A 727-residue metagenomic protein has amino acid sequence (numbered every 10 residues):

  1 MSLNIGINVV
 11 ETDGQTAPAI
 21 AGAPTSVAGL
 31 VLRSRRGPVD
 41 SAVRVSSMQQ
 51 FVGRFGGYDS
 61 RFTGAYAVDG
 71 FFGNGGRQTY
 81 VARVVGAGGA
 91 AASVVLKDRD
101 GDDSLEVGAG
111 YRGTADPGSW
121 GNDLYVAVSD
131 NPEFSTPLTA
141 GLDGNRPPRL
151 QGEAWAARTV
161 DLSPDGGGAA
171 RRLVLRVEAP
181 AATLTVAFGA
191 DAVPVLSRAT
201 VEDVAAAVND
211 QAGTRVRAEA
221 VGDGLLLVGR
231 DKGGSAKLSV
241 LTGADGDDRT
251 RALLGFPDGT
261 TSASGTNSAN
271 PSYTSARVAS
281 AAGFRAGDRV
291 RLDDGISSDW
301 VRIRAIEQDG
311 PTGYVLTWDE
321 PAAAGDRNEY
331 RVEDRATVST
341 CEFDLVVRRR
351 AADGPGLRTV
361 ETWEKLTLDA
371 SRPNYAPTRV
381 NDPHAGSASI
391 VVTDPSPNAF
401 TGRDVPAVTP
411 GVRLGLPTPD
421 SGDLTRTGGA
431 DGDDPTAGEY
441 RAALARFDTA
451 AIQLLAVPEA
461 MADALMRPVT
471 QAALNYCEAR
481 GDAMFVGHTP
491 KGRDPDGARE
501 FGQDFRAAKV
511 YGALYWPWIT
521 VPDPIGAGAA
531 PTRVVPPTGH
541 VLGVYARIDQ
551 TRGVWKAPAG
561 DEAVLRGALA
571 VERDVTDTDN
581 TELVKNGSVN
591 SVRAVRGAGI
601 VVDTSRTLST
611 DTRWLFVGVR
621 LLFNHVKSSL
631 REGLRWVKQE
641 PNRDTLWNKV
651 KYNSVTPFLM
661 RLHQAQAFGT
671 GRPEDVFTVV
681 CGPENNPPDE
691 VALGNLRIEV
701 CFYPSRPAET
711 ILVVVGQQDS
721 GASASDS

Functional and structural regions predicted by a protein language model:
M1-V95, R99, G110-Y111, N209 (+4 more regions): Structured, hydrophobic secondary-structure cores that serve as assembly/anchoring elements
A28-G29, V43-V45, A82-A206, S235-R277 (+2 more regions): Threonine/glycine-rich low-complexity segments that form extended coil/beta-edge repetitive scaffolds
G118-S119, V221-G265, A322-A324, N328-A336 (+1 more regions): Acidic, small/polar residue-enriched beta-strand/turn segments
R215-A220: Short beta-strand elements
D299-Q308: Short beta-strand-centered aromatic/proline hotspots
Q308-A322: Short, solvent-exposed secondary-structure boundary/capping segments
W363-P383, A388: E2/UBC-UEV (E2-variant) core
D423-G432: Surface-exposed intrinsically disordered loops and tails
